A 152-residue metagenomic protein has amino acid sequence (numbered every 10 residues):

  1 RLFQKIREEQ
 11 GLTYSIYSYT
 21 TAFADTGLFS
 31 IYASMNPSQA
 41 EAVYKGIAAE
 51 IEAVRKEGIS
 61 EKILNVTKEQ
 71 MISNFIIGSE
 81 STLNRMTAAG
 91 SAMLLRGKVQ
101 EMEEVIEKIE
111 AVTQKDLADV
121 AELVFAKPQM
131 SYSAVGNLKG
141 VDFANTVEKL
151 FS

Functional and structural regions predicted by a protein language model:
F3-K56, E61-V112, K127-G136: M16 family metallopeptidases and their MPP-like homologs
V112-V120: A short, acidic, amphipathic alpha-helical segment used as a generic capping/interface helix at domain edges
K127-S152: Proteolytic maturation boundary segments
